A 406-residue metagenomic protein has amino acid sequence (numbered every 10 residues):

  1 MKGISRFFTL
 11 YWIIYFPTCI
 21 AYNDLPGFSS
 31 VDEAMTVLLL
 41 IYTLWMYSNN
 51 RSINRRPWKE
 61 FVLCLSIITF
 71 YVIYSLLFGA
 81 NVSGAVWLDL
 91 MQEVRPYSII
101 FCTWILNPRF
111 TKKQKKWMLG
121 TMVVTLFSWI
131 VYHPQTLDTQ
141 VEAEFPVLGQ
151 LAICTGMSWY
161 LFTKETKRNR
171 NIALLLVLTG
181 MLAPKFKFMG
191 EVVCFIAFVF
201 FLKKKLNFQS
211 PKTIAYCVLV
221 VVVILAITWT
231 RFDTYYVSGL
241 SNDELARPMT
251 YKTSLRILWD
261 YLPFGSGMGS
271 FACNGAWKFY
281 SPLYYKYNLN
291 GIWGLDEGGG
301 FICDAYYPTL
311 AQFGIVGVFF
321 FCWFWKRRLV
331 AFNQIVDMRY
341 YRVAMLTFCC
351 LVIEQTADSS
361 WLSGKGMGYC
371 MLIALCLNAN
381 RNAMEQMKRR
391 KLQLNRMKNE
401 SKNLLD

Functional and structural regions predicted by a protein language model:
M1-I73, K164-K167, A379-D406: Transmembrane signal-anchor hairpin modules in multi-pass inner-membrane enzymes, especially those that act on
V31-L40, P57-Y74, F78-I105, M122 (+2 more regions): Aromatic-anchored transmembrane helix interface
T36-S52, I153-T163, I315-I335: Hydrophobic, aromatic-rich transmembrane alpha-helices and their immediate juxtamembrane boundary segments
V37, V343-N399, D406: Transmembrane alpha-helices of multi-pass inner-membrane enzymes
W58, A311-V352, E385: Hydrophobic transmembrane alpha-helices and their immediate junctions
S98-L137, A143-K203: Alpha-helical transmembrane segments of multi-pass inner-membrane proteins
L178-P184, F200-L240: A membrane-periplasm/extracellular boundary helix in multi-pass inner-membrane enzymes that assemble envelope glycans
S241-K252, G267-F313: Long extracytoplasmic/lumenal interhelical loops at the membrane interface of multi-pass membrane proteins
